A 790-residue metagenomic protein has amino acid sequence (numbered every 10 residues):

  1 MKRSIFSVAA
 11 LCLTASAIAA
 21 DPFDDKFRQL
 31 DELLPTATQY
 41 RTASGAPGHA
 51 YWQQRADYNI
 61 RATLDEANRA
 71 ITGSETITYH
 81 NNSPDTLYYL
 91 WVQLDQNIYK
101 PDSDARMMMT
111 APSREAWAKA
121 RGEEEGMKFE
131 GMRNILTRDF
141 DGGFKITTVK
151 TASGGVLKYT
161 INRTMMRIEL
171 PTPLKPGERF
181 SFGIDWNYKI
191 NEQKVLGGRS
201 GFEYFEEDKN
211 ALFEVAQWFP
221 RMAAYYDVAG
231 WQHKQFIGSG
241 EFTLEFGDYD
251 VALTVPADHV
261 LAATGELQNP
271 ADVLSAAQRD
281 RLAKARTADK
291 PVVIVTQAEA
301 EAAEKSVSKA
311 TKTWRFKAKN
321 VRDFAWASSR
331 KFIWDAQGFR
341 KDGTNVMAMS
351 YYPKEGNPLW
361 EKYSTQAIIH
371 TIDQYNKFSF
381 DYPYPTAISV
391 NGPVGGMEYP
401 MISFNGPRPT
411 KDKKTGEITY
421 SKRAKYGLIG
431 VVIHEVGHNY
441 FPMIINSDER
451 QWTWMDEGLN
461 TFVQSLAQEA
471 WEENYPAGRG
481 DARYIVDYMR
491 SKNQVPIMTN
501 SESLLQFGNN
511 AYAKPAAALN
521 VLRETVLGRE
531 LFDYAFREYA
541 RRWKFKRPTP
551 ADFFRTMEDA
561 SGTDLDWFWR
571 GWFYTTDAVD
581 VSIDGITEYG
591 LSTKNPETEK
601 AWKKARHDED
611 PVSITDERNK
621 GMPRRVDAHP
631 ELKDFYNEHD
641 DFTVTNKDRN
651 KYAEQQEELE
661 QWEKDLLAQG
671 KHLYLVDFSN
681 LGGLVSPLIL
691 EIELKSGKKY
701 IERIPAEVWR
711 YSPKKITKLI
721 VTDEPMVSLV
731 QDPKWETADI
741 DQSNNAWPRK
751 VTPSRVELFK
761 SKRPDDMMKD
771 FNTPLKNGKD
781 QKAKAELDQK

Functional and structural regions predicted by a protein language model:
P22-Q93: Early extracytoplasmic/domain-onset interaction patches
F23-A43, A56, F316, A348-Q656: Hydrophobic alpha-helical and helix-loop surface patches within well-folded domains that function as non-catalytic
R61, A70, H80, T86-L87 (+7 more regions): A surface-exposed beta-strand-loop module
A67, K544-K790: Beta/coil-rich, acidic/histidine-enriched accessory regions frequently appended to metallopeptidases
E75-I77, N81, L94-Q96, E178-E192 (+3 more regions): Short, hydrophobic/aromatic-enriched beta-strand segments in well-ordered soluble domains
Y89-G154, D258-H259, E693-R703, V721-D723: Solvent-exposed beta-hairpin/edge-strand motifs
D102-W117, E123, N187-Y249, P270 (+2 more regions): Glycine/proline-rich low-complexity spacer/linker segments in large multi-domain proteins
Q217-W231, I237-I433, F462: Hydrophobic helix-coil surface modules that form long, contiguous segments used for peptide/substrate interaction
